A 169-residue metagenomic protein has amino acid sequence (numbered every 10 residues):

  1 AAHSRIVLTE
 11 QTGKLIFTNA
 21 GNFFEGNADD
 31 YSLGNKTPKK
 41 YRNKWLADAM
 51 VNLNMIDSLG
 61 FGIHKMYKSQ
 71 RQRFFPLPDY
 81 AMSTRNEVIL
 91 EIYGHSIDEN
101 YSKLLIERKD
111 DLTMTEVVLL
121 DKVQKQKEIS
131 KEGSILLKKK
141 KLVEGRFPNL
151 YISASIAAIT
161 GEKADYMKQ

Functional and structural regions predicted by a protein language model:
A1-Q169: C-terminal regulatory or interaction extensions
